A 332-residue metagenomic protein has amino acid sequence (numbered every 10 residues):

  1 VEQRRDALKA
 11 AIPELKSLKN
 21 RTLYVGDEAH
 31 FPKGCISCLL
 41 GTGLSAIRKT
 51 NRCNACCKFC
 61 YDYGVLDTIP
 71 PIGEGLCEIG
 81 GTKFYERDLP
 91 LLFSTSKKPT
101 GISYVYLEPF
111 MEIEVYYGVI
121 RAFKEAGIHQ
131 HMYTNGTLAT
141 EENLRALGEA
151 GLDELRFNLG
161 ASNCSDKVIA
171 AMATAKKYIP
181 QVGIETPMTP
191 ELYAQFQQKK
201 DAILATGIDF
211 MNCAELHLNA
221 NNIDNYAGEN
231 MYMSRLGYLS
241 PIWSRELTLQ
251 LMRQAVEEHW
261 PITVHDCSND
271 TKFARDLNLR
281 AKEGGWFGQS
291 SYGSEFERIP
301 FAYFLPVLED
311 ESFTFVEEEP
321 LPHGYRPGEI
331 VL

Functional and structural regions predicted by a protein language model:
V1-D27, F287-L332: Radical SAM enzyme core and accessory elements
V1-I47, G64-G75: N-terminal [4Fe-4S]-dependent radical SAM core
N51-G64: Local cysteine-cluster metal-coordination motifs and their immediate loop/turn environment, predominantly Fe-S cluster
Y61, Y117-G127, G148, M172-K177 (+1 more regions): Surface-exposed amphipathic alpha-helices with a cationic face
G64-K83, T95-E112, F123-A139, A150-K167 (+2 more regions): Core AdoMet radical
I113-I120, T140-G148, K167-A171, F196-K199 (+1 more regions): Distinct, well-ordered alpha-helical segments
L144-G160, K200-C213, G285-L308: Structural recognition of alpha->loop->beta junctions
I169-R275, S290-I299: Conserved C-terminal portion of the radical SAM core fold that forms the substrate/S-adenosylmethionine-binding
